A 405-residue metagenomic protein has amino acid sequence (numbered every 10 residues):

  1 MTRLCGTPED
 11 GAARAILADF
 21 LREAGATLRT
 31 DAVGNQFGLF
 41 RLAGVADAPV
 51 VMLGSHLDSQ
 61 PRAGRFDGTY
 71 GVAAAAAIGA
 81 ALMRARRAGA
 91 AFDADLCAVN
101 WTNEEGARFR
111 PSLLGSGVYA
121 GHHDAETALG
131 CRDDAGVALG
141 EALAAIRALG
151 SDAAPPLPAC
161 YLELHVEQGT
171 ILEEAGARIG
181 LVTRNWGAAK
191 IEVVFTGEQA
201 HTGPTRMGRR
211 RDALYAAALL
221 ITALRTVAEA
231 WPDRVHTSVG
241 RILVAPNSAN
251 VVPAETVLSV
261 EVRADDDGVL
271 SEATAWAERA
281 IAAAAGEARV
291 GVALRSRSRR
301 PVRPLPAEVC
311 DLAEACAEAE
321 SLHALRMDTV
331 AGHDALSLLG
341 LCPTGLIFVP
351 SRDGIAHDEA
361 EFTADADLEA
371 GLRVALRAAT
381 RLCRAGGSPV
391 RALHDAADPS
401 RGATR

Functional and structural regions predicted by a protein language model:
M1-A63: Acidic/His- and Gly-rich active-site-bordering loop/insert found across diverse amide/peptide-bond hydrolases
T2-G6, S238-N247, S259-E261, D265 (+1 more regions): A short beta-alpha structural unit
D31, A88-D95, G150-A154, P204 (+4 more regions): Flexible, glycine/charged-enriched surface loops at secondary-structure junctions
G34, L57-S59, V99-A107, Q168 (+4 more regions): Acidic, glycine-rich active-site loops and adjacent beta-strand->loop/helix elements that engage anionic groups
L53, R62-E105, A189-F195, P204-V227 (+3 more regions): Alpha-helical metal-binding/catalytic segments enriched in His/Glu/Asp
G54-S55, A324-V374: Zn-dependent metallopeptidase/amidohydrolase metal-coordination segment
N103-E104, R108-G268: Midchain, well-structured core segments that form catalytic/ion-binding scaffolds
H201, T205-A230, W276-R279, V349-R405: His/Asp/Glu-rich mid-to-C-terminal helical/loop segments that flank catalytic regions of hydrolases
